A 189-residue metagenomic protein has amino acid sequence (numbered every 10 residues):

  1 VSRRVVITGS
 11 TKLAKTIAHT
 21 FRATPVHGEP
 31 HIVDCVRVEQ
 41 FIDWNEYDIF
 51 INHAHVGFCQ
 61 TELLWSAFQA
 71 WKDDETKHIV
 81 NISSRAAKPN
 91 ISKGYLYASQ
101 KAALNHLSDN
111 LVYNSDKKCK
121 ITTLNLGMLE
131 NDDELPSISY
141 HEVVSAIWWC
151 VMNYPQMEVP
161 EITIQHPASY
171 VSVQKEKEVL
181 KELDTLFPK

Functional and structural regions predicted by a protein language model:
V1-H27: Canonical Rossmann dinucleotide-binding motif of NAD(H)/NADP(H)-dependent dehydrogenases/reductases, specifically
V6-T8, I51-H53, H78-S84, K120-N125: Structural signature of the Rossmann-like NAD(P)-dependent dehydrogenase/reductase core
K12-L13, H55-C59, R85-P89, S169-Y170: Short acidic, S/G/P-rich loop/turn micro-motifs used as interaction or catalytic elements
R22-I42, H55-L63: Adenosine-cofactor binding site in Rossmann-like domains, unifying the SAM/SAH pocket of S-adenosylmethionine-dependent
N45-I49: Short acidic/histidine-rich motifs immediately flanking catalytic phosphotransfer sites in two-component signaling
C59, K72-D116, N125-P136: Catalytic loop of short-chain dehydrogenase/reductase
L64-F68, L107-S108, V144-I147: Short-chain dehydrogenase/reductase
T123, E134-K189: C-terminal helical subdomain
